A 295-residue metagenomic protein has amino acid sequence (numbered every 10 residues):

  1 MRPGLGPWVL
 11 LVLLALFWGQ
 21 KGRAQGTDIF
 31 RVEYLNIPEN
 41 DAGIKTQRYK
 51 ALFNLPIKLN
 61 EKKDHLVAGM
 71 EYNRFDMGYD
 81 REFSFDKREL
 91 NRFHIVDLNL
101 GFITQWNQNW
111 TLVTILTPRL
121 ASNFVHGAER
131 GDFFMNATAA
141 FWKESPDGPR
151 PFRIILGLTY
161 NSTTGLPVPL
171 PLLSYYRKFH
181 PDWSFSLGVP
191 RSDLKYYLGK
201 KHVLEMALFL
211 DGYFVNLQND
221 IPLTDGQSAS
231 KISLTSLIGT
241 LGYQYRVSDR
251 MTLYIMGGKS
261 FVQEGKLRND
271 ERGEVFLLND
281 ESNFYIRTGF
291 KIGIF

Functional and structural regions predicted by a protein language model:
Q25-A128, N136-T138: Transmembrane beta-barrel domains of bacterial outer-membrane proteins
F30-V32, L66-M70, V113-L116, I154-L156 (+4 more regions): Membrane-embedded beta-strand positions of outer-membrane beta-barrel proteins
Y34-P38, M70-G78, T104, P118-F124 (+7 more regions): Transmembrane beta-strands of outer-membrane beta-barrel pores
D41-Q47, K87-H94, G127-F134, T164-G165 (+3 more regions): Replace "Gram-negative outer membrane beta-barrel proteins" with "bacterial and organellar outer membrane beta-barrel
L55-L59, T104, F141-S145, R177 (+4 more regions): Residue-level signature of outer-membrane beta-barrel architecture
L59-L66, N109-L112, P146-I154, D182-F185 (+3 more regions): Repeated loop/turn-to-beta-strand initiation elements of outer-membrane beta-barrel proteins
M70-V96, P190-G273, N279, F284-I286: Outer-membrane beta-barrel translocator/channel fold
L173-Y176, D280-F295: Outer-membrane beta-barrel "beta-signal"
